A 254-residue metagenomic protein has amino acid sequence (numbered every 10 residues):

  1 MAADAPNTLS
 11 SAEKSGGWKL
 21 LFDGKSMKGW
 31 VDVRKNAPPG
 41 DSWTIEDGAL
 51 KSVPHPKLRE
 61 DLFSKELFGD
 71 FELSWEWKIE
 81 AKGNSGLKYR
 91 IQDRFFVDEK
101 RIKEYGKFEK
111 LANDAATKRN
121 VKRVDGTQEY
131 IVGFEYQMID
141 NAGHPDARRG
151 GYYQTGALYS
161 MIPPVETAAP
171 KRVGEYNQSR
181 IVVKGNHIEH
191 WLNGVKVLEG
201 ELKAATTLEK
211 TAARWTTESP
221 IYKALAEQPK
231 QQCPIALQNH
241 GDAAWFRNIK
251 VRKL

Functional and structural regions predicted by a protein language model:
A2-L254: Carbohydrate-interacting regions of secretory-pathway proteins
